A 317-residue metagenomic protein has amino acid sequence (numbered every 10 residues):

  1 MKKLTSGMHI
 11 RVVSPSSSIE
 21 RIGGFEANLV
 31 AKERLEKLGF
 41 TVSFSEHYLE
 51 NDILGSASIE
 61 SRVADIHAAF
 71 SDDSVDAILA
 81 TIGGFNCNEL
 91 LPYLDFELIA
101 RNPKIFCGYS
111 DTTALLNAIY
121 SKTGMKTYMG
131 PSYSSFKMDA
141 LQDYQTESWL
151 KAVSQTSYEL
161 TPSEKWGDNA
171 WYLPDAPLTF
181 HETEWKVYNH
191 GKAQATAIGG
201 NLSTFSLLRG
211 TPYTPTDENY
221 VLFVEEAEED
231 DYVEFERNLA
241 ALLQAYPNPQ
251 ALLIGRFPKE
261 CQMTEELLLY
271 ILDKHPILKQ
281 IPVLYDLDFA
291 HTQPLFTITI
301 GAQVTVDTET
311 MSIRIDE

Functional and structural regions predicted by a protein language model:
M1-S74: ATP/NTP phosphate-donor binding region
S43-S45, G108, P249-R256, L284-D286: Short internal beta-strands
G83-R101, N117-Y120, E266-Y270: Short Gly/Thr/Asp-enriched flexible loops that form oxyanion-binding sites at enzyme active sites
L94-I119, K126-Y133, P282-V283: Short, acidic/small-residue loops that bind anionic groups at enzyme active sites
T113-Y158, D288-E317: Peripheral docking tails and interdomain loops at the edges of cofactor- or intermediate-handling domains
Y128-N201: Conserved anion/nucleotide-ligand pocket segment
L208-L268: Internal helical hairpin/lid segments
Q244, I254-E317: ATP/nucleoside-binding phosphotransfer catalytic cores, i.e., glycine-rich phosphate-binding loops
